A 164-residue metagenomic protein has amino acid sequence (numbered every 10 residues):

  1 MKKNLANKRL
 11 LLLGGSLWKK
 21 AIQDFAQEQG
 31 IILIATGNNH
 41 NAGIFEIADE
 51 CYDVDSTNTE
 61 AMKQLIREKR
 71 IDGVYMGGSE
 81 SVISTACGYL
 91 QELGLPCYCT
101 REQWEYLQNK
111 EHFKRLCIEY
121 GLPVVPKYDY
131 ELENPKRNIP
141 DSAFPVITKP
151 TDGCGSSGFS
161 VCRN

Functional and structural regions predicted by a protein language model:
M1-Q103, N134: ATP-binding N-terminal substructure of ATP-dependent carboxylate-amine bond-forming enzymes
Q108-N164: Active-site nucleotide/adenylate-binding loops and adjacent lid/helix of ATP-dependent enzymes
